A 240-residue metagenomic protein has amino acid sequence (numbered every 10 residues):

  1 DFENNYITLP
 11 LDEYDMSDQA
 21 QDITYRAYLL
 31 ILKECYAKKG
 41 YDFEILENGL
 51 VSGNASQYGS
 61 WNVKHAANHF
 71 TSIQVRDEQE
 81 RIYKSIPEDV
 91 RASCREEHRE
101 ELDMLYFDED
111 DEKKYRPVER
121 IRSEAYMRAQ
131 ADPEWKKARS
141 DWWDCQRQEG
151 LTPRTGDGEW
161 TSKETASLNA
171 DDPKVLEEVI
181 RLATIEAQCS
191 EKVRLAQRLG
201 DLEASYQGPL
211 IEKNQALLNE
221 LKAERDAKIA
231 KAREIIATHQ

Functional and structural regions predicted by a protein language model:
D1-Q240: Cell-envelope/extracellular polymer assembly enzymes that use nucleotide-activated donors
